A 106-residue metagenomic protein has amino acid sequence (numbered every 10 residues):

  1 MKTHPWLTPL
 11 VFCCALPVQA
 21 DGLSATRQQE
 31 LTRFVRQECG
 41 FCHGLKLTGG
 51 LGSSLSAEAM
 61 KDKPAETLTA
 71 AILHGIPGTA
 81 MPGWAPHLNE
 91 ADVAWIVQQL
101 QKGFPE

Functional and structural regions predicted by a protein language model:
M1-L7: Bacterial N-terminal signal peptides that target proteins for export
T8-A15: Bacterial N-terminal signal peptides
V18-A20: Boundary at the C-terminal end of the N-terminal hydrophobic targeting segment
A25-K46, K61, T67-H74: Sequence/structural segment immediately N-terminal to covalent heme-attachment motifs in c-type and related
L47-G50, F104: Short amphipathic alpha-helical interaction/hinge segments
L51-S56: Short cysteine/histidine-rich zinc-coordinating motifs and their immediately flanking basic loops
A57-E106: Extracytoplasmic electron-transfer domains, predominantly the class I c-type cytochrome c fold
